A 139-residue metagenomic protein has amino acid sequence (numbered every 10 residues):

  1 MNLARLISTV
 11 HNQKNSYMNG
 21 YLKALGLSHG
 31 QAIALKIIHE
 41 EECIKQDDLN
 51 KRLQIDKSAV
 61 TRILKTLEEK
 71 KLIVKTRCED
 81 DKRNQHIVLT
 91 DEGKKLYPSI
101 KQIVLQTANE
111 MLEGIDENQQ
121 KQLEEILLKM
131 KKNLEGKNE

Functional and structural regions predicted by a protein language model:
M1-L25, L72: N-terminal leader segment of winged-helix/HTH proteins
N15, D47, K65-L128: Charged, amphipathic alpha-helical coiled-coil/dimerization segments
N19, K23, H39, Q54 (+2 more regions): Residue-level detection of the helix-turn-helix DNA-binding "recognition helix"
A34-L35: Short alpha-helical "packing" element that flanks the helix-turn-helix/winged-helix DNA-binding module
E41-K45: Short capping segments at the starts of secondary-structure elements
N50: The alpha-helix within a helix-turn-helix
D56-A59: Helix-turn-helix DNA-binding motif, specifically the short coil turn and the N-cap/start of the second
